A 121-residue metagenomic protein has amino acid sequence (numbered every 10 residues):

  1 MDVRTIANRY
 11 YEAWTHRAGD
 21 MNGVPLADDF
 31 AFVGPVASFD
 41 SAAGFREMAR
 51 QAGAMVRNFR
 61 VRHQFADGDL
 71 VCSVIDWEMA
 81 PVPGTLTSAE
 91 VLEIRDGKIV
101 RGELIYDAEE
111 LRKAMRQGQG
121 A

Functional and structural regions predicted by a protein language model:
M1-A121: C-terminal and inter-domain tail/linker signature
